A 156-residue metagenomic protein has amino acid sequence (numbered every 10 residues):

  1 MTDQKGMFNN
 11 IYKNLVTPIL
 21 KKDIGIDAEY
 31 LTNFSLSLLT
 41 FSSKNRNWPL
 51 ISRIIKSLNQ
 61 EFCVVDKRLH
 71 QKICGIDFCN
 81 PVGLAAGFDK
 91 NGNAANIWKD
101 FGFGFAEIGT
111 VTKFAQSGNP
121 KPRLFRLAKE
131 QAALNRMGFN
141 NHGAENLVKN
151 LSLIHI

Functional and structural regions predicted by a protein language model:
G6-Q71, N135, N140, A144: An N-cap/entry alpha-helix motif that binds or orients negatively charged groups
D27, L84, A106, L147: Conserved, mostly hydrophobic/aromatic
C63-V82, L127: N-terminal small/glycine-rich loop or linker at the start of catalytic domains across soluble metabolic enzymes
F78, A94-V111: Active-site cofactor/substrate anionic-group-binding motifs, chiefly glycine- and Lys/Arg-rich phosphate-binding loops
N80-K90: Active-site mouth loops of central-metabolism enzymes
G92, N96, D100, A144-S152: Amphipathic, non-transmembrane alpha-helical secondary structure
G109-L151: A gly/proline- and charged-residue-enriched helix-loop-helix capping module
I154-I156: Conserved small/polar residues in nucleotide/adenosyl-binding loops
